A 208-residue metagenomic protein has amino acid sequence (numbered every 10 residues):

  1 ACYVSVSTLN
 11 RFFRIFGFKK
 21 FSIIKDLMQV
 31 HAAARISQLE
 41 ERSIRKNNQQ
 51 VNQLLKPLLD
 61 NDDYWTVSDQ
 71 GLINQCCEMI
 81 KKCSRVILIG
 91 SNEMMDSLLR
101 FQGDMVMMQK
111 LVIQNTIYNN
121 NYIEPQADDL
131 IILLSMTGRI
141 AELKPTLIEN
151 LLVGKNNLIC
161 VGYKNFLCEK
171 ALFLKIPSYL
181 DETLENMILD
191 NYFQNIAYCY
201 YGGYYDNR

Functional and structural regions predicted by a protein language model:
A1-L72: HTH-adjacent hinge/linker in prokaryotic transcriptional regulators
I36, Q49-Q53, C77-E78, E169-L174: Short amphipathic alpha-helical segments, especially helix-boundary/capping motifs
G71-S84: Glycine-rich phosphate/diphosphate-binding loops that line cofactor/substrate pockets in enzymes
K81-Y204: Glycine-rich phosphate-binding loops that contact phosphosugars or nucleotide phosphates
D206-R208: A short, charged, Gly/Pro-tolerant segment at domain boundaries
